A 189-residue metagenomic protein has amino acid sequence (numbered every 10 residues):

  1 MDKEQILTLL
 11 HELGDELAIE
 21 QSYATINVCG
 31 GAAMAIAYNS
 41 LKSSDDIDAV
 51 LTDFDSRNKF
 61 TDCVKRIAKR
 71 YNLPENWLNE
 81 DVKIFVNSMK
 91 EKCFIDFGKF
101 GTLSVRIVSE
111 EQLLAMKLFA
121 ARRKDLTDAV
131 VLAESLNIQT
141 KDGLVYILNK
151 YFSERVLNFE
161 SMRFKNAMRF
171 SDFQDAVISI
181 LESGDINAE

Functional and structural regions predicted by a protein language model:
M1-E189: Compositionally biased terminal segments of proteins
